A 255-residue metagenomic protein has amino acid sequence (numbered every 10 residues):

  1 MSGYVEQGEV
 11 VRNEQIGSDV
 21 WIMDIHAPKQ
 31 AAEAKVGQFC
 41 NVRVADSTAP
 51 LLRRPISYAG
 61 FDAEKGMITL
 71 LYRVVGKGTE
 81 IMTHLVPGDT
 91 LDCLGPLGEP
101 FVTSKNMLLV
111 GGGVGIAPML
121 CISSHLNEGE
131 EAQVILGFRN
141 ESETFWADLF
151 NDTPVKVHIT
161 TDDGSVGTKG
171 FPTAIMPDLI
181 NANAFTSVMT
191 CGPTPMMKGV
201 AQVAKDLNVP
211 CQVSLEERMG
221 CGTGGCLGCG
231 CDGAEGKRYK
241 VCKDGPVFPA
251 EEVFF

Functional and structural regions predicted by a protein language model:
S2-P87: Ferredoxin-reductase
Y4, R238-F255: Short, basic/aromatic-enriched C-terminal tail that caps enzymatic domains
R12, G60, I159-T161, V213 (+1 more regions): Structural signal for conserved beta-strand scaffold positions within catalytic alpha/beta enzyme cores
A45-S47, P96, A234: Short, surface-exposed secondary-structure boundary micro-motifs
K77-L215: FNR/FR-type flavoprotein reductase catalytic core
P118, T194, E217-P246: Local cysteine-cluster metal-coordination motifs and their immediate loop/turn environment, predominantly Fe-S cluster
